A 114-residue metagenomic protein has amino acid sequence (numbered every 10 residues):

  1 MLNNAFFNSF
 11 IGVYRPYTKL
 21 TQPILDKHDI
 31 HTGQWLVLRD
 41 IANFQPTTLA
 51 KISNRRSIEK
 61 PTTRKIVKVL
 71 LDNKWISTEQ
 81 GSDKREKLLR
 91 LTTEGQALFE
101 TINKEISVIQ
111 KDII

Functional and structural regions predicted by a protein language model:
M1, P16, F44, T101 (+2 more regions): Residue-level signal for short amphipathic helical patches enriched in basic/charged and nearby hydrophobic residues
M1-H28, W75, L88-L91: N-terminal leader segment of winged-helix/HTH proteins
M1-N4, N8, T32, T47 (+3 more regions): Residues at secondary-structure transition points
I11, R39-N43, N103: Short, locally clustered residues in the helix-turn-helix/winged-helix DNA-binding domain
K19-P61: N-terminal helix-turn-helix DNA-binding core of bacterial DNA-binding proteins
K68-I114: Charged, amphipathic alpha-helical coiled-coil/dimerization segments
